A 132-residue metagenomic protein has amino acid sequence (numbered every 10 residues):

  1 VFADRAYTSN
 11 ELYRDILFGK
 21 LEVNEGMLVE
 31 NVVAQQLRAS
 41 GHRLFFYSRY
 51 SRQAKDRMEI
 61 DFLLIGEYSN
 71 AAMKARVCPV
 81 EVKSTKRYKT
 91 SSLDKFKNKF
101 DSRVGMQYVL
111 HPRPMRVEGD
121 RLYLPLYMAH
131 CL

Functional and structural regions predicted by a protein language model:
V1-L132: A cross-kingdom feature that marks ATP-driven nucleic-acid transaction machinery
